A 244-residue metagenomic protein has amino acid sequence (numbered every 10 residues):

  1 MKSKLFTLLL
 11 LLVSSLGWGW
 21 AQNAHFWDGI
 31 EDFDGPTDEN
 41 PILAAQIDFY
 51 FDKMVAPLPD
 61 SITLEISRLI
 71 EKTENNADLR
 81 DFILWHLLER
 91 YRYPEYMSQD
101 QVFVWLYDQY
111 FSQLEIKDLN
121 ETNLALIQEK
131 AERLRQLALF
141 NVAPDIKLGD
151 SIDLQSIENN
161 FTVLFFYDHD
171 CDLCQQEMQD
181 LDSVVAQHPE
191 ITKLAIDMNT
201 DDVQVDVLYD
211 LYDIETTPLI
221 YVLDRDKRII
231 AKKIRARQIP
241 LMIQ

Functional and structural regions predicted by a protein language model:
M1-Q22, K232: Bacterial Sec-dependent N-terminal signal peptides
G19-S151: Oxidative protein folding and maturation machinery
I152-Q179: Short active-site neighborhood of thiol/selenol oxidoreductases, capturing the structured segment around
I157-E158, H188, Y212-E215: A structural signal for short secondary-structure junctions
L173-Q187, A236: Typically the conserved alpha-helix immediately C-terminal to a functionally engaged Cys/Sec in thioredoxin-like
P189-V207: Thiol-based oxidoreductase modules, predominantly thioredoxin-like and allied folds used for disulfide exchange
Y212-Y221, R237: Structural micro-motif
R225-Q244: Non-catalytic, surface beta->alpha helical segment in thiol-disulfide oxidoreductase systems
